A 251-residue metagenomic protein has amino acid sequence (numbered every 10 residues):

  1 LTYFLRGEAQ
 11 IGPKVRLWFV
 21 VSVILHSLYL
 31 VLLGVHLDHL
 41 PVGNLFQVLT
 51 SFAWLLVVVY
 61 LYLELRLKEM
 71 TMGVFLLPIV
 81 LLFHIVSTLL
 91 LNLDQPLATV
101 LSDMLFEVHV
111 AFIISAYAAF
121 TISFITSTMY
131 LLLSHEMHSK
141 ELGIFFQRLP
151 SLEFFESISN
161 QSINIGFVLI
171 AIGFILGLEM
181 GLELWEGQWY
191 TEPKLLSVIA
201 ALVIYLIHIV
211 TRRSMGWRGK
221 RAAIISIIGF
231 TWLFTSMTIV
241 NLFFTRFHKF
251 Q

Functional and structural regions predicted by a protein language model:
L1-P96, A111-H135, L152-L184, Y190-Q251: Hydrophobic cores of alpha-helical transmembrane segments in multi-pass integral membrane proteins
D38, L101, F145, E186: Short, flexible active-site loop motifs that bind/organize anionic cofactors or intermediates
Q95-F106: Interhelical loops and loop-helix junctions of multi-pass membrane transporters/channels
M137-E153: Juxtamembrane inter-helical linkers in multi-pass membrane proteins
